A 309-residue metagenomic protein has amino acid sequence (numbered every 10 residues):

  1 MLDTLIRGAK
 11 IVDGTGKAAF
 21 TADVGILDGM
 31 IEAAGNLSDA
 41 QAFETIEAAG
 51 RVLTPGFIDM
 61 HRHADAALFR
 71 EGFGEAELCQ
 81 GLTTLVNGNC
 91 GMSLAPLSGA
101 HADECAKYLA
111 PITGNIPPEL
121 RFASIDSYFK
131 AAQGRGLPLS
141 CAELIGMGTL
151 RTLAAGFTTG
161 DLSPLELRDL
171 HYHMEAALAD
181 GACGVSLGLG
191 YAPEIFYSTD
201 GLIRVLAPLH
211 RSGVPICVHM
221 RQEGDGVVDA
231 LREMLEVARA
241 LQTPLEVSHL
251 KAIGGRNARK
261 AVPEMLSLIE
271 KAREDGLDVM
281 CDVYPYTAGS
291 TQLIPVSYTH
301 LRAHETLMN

Functional and structural regions predicted by a protein language model:
M1-G56: Histidine-rich, glycine-flanked metal-binding segment
T54-G74: Di-metal (Zn2+ and/or Mg2+/Mn2+) metal-binding site signature of metallo-dependent hydrolases with the MBL/beta-CASP
I58-M60, L85, C141-E143, V185-L187 (+3 more regions): Hydrophobic faces of well-ordered beta-strands that scaffold small-molecule active sites in alpha/beta enzyme cores
H63, G146-G148, G190-A192, R221-E223 (+2 more regions): Active-site beta-loop-alpha junctions enriched in small/polar residues
R70-C183, L277-V279: Divalent-metal coordination cores built from histidine and acidic residues
A176-M234: Divalent metal-binding pocket/active-site signature
H249-G289: Phosphate/diphosphate-binding loops
T299-T306: Conserved small/polar residues in nucleotide/adenosyl-binding loops
